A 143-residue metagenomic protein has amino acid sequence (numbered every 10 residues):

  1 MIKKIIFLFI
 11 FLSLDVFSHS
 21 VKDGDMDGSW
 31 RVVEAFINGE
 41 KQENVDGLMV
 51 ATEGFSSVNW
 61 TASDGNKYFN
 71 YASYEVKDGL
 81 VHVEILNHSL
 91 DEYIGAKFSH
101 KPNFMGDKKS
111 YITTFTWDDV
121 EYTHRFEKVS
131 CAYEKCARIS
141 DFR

Functional and structural regions predicted by a protein language model:
K4-S13: Sec-dependent N-terminal signal peptides
V16-F69, H82-R143: Lipid interaction determinants
A72-Y74, G79: Extracellular/luminal ectodomains and secreted, surface-exposed scaffolds of diverse proteins
